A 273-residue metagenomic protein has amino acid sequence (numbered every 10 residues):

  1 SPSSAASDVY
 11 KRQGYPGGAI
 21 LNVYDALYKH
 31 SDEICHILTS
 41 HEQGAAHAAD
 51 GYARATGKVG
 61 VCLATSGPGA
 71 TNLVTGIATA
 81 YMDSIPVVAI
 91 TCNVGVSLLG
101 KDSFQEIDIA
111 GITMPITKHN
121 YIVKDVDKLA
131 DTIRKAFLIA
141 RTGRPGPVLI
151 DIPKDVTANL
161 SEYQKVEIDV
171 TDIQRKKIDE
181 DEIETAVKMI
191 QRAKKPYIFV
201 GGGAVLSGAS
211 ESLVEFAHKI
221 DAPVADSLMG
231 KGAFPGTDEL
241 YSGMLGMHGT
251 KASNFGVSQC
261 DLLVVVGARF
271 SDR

Functional and structural regions predicted by a protein language model:
S1-A6, Y10: Single conserved hydrophobic/aromatic residue that forms the stacking wall/gate of nucleotide- or nucleobase-binding
K11, R54-T65, A70-T91, M114-V166 (+2 more regions): Structural signature of the thiamine diphosphate
G14-A48, I178, V187-L263, A268: Anionic-ligand anchoring segments at beta-strand to alpha-helix junctions in alpha/beta enzyme folds, i.e., glycine
P16-A19, V94-G95, I152-A158, G202-A204: Glycine-rich beta-alpha junction loops
D25-D32, I90-C92, I112-K118, L160-T171 (+1 more regions): Gly-rich Lys/Arg/Thr-decorated short loops/hinges at beta-loop-alpha junctions or inter-strand turns that position
Q43-A46, A70-T71, V94-L99, T157 (+2 more regions): Short gly/pro/ser/thr-enriched loop/turn and capping motifs at secondary-structure boundaries
L98, F104-I112, F234, S242: Flexible glycine/proline-rich, aromatic-decorated loop/lid segments
V156-E184: A nucleotide-sugar donor-handling region in carbohydrate enzymes
